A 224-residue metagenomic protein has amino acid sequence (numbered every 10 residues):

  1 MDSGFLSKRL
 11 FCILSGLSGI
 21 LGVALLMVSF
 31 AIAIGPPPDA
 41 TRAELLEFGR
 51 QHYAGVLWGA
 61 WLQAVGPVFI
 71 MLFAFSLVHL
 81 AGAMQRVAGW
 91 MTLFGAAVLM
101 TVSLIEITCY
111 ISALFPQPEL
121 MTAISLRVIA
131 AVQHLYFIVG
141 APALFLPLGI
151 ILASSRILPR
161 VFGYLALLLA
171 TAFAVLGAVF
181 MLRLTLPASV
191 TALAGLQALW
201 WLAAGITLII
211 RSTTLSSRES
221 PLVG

Functional and structural regions predicted by a protein language model:
M1-G224: Hydrophobic, aromatic-enriched alpha-helical segments typical of multi-pass transmembrane helices
